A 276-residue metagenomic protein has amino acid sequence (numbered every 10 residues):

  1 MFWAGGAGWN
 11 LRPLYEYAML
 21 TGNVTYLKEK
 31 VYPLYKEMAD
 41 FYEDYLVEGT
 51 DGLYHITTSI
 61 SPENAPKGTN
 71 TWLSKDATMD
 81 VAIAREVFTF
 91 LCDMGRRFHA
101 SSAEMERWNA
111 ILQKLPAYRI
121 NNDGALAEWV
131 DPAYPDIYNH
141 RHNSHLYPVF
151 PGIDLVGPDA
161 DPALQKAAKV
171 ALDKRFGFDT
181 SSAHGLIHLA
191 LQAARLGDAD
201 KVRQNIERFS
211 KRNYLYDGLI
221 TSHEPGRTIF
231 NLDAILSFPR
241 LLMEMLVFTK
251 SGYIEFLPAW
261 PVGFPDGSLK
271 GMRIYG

Functional and structural regions predicted by a protein language model:
M1-V24, E29, A77-K250: Active-site core of glycosidic bond-cleaving carbohydrate-active enzymes
P13-E16, Y35, F41-Y45, F150: Structured mid-domain segments that build the active-site/substrate or prosthetic-cofactor binding neighborhood
M19-L20, D44, G52, P62-P66 (+4 more regions): Flexible loop/turn segments at secondary-structure boundaries
N23-K30, Y42-D51, S251-Y253: Short conserved catalytic/interaction loops centered on acidic-Pro-aromatic/His motifs
Y26-K36, L53-S59, A167, Q204-R208 (+2 more regions): Beta-strand segments within the central parallel beta-sheet cores of soluble alpha/beta enzyme folds
E37-M94: Acidic/histidine-rich catalytic neighborhood
L73, N139-R141, G271-G276: Short Gly/Pro-enriched turn/cap motifs at secondary-structure boundaries
E255-G276: Surface beta-strand/loop "capping" patches
